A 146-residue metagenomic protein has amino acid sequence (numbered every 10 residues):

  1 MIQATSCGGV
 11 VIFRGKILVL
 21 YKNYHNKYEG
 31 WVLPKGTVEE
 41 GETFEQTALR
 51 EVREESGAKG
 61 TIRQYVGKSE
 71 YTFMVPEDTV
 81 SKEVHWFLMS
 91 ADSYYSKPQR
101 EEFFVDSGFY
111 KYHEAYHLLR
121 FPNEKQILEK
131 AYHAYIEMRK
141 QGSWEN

Functional and structural regions predicted by a protein language model:
M1-L33: N-terminal strand-loop-strand
G8, K16-L18, F44-E45, Y65 (+2 more regions): A generic structural signal for ordered secondary structure
K27, V66, E70, V105 (+2 more regions): Residue-level signal for alpha-helical context at structural boundaries
V38-Q126: Unchanged
H117-N146: Charged phosphate-binding loop/patch that engages nucleotide di/tri-phosphates or the phosphate backbone of nucleic
